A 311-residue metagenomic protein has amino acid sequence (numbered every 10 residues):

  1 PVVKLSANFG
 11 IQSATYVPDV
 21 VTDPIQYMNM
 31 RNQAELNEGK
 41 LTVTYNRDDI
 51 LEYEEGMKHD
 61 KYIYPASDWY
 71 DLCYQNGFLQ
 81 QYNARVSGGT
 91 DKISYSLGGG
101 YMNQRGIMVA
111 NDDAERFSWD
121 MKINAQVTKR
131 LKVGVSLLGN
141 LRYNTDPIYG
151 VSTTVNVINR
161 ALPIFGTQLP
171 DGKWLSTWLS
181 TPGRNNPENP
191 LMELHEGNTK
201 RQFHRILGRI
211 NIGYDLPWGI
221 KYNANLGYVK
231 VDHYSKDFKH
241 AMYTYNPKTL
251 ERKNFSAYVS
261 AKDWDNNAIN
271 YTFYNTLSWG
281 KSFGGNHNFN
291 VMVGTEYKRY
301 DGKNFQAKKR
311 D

Functional and structural regions predicted by a protein language model:
P1, A66-G77: Periplasmic N-terminal accessory/gating domains of Gram-negative outer-membrane beta-barrel systems
P1-S6, L79-Q81, S94, G100: A beta-strand signature from Gram-negative outer-membrane beta-barrel systems, especially the internal plug domain
K4-P65, I107-L207, N223-N225, V229-D311: Surface-exposed loop/interface segments of Gram-negative outer-membrane beta-barrel transport/assembly proteins
Y74-N76, V86-T90: Outer-membrane beta-barrel initiation region
D91-S96, N246: Short coil-to-beta-strand
M102-Q104: Ligand-site clamp/hinge motif
G213, P217, G280-S282: Short, surface-exposed loop/turn segments at beta-strand-coil junctions that are enriched for proline with nearby
